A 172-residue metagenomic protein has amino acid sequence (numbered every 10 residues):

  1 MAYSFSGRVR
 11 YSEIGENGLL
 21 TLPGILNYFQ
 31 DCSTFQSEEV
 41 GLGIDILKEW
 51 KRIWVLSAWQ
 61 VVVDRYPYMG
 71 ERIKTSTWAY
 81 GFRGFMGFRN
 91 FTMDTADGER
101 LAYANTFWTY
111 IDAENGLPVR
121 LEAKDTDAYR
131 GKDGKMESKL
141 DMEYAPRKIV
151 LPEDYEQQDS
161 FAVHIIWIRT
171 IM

Functional and structural regions predicted by a protein language model:
M1-L56, Y103, D112-M172: Hot-dog-fold acyl-thioester-processing enzymes
Y11, N90-M93, W108: Generic short beta-strand
W50, V55-S57, E71-I73, F85-G87 (+1 more regions): A generic structural signal for short beta-strands and their flanking turns/coil linkers
Q60-D97: Hydrophobic beta-sheet segments that form the core/acyl-binding groove of ACP/CoA-dependent acyl-chain-processing
R89-G98, K132-L140: Short, highly charged low-complexity linear segments
G98-Y110: Short peripheral tails and domain-boundary helices/loops at the edges of structured domains
